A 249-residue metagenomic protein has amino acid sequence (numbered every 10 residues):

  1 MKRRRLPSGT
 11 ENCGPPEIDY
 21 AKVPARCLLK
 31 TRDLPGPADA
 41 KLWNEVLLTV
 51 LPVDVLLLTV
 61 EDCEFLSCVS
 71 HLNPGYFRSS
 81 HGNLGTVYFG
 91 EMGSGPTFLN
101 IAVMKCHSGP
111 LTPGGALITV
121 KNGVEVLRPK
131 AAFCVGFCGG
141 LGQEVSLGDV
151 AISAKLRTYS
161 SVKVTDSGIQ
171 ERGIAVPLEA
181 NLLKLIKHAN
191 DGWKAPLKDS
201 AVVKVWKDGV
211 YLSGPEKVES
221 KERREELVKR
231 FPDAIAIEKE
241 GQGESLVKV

Functional and structural regions predicted by a protein language model:
K2-V249: Intrinsic-disorder/coil detector with helix-boundary
